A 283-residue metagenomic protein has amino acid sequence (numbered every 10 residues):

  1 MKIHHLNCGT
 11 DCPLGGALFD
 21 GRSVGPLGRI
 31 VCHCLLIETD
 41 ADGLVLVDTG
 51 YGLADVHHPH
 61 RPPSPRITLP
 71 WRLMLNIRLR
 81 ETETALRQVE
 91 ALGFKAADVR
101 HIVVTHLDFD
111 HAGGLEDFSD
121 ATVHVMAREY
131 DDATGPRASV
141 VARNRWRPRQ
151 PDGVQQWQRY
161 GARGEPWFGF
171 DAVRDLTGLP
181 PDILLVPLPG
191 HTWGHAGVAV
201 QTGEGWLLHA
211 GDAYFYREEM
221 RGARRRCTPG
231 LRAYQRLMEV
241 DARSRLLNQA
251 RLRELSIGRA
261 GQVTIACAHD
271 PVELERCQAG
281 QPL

Functional and structural regions predicted by a protein language model:
K2, T10-R87, V198-G211: Conserved beta-strand hairpin/beta-sheet module of binuclear metal-dependent hydrolase folds, prominently
K2-H5, F19-R22, C34-T39, G161-G203: Core dinuclear metal-dependent hydrolase active-site scaffold
T49-Y51, L107, E129, G190-T192 (+2 more regions): Active-site metal-binding loops of divalent metal-dependent hydrolases
L53, R66-I67, W71-A85, E204-L283: Cap/insert and terminal regions of metallo-dependent hydrolase folds
H60-V125: Active-site metal-binding motif and surrounding structural segment of the metallo-beta-lactamase
I77-D98, A127-P187, L237-Q262: Metallo-beta-lactamase
T122-A127, H209-G211: Short hydrophobic/aromatic-enriched beta-strand-loop microsegments
